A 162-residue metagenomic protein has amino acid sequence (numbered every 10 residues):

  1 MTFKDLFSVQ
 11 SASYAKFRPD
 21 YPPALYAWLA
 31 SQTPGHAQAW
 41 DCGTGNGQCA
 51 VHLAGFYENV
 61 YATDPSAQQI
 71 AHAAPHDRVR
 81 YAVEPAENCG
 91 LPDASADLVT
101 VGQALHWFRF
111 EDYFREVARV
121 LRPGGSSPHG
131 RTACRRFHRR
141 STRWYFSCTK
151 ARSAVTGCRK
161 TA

Functional and structural regions predicted by a protein language model:
L6-P19: Class I SAM-dependent methyltransferase Rossmann-like catalytic core, especially the SAM/SAH-binding loop
P19-A37: Conserved alpha-helix/loop element of class I SAM-dependent methyltransferases that forms part of the SAM/SAH-binding
W40, N46-N88: Class I SAM-dependent methyltransferase SAM/SAH-binding core
E87-L98: A short acidic, Gly/Pro-enriched loop at the edge of an enzyme's catalytic core that lines a small-molecule cofactor
V101-G102, F110: A short beta-strand submotif of the Rossmann-like class I SAM-dependent methyltransferase core that lines
F108-E116: A short, conserved alpha-helix within the catalytic core of class I
A118, R122-A162: Conserved catalytic/acceptor-binding region of the Class I
